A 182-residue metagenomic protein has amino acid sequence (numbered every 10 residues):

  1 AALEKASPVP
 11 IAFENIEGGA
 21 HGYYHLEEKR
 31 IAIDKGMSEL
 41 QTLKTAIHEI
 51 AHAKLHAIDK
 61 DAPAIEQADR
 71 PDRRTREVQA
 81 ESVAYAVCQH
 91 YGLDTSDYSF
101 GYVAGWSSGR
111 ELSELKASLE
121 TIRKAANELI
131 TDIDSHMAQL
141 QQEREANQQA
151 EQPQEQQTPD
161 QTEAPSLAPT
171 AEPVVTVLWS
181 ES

Functional and structural regions predicted by a protein language model:
A2-E28: Catalytic zinc-binding patch centered on the HExxH motif and its immediate surroundings that defines zinc-dependent
H21-Y24, Q41, T45-I47: Positively charged, aromatic-enriched nucleic acid-contacting surfaces
I31-T45, R70-P71, T75: Short pre-active-site segment immediately N-terminal to the catalytic Zn-binding motif
K44-A57, A80: Active-site recognition of the HExxH zinc-binding catalytic motif
D59-D69: Substrate-binding clefts and substrate-entry loops adjacent to catalytic sites of polymer-processing enzymes acting on
D72, C88-E155: Long, well-structured alpha-helical subdomains associated with metal-dependent extracellular/ecto-lumenal hydrolases
R74-H90: An active-site-proximal "capping" alpha-helix that borders the catalytic cofactor pocket
Q142-S182: Acidic, low-complexity intrinsically disordered tails
